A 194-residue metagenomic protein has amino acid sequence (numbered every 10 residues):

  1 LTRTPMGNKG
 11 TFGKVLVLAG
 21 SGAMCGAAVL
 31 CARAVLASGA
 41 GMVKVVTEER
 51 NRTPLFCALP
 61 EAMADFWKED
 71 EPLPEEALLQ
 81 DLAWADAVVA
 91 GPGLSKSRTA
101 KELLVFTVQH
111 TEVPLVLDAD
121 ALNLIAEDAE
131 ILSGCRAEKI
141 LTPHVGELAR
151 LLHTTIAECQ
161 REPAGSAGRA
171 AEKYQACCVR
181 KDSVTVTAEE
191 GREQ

Functional and structural regions predicted by a protein language model:
L1-V116, N123-I140, V145-Q194: Small-residue (G/A/S/T)-rich helix-start motifs and N-terminal tracts that mark the onset
